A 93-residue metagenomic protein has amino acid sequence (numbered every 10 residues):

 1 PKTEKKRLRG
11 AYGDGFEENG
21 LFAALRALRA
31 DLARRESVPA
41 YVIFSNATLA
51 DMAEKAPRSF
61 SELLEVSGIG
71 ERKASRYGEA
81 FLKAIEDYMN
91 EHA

Functional and structural regions predicted by a protein language model:
P1-A93: Accessory DNA-binding and partner-docking regions appended to nucleic-acid-acting proteins, especially the terminal
